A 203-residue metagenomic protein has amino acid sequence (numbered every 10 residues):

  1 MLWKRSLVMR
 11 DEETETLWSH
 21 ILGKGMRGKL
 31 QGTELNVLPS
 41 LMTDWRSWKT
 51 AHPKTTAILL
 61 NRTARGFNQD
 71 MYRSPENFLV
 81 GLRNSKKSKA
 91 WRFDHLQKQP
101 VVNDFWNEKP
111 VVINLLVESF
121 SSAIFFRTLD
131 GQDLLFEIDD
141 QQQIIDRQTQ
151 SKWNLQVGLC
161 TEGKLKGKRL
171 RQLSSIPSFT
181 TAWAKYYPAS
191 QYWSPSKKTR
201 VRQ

Functional and structural regions predicted by a protein language model:
M1-Q203: Mid-to-C-terminal functional-domain signal that highlights helix-capping/loop sites within ligand-binding modules
